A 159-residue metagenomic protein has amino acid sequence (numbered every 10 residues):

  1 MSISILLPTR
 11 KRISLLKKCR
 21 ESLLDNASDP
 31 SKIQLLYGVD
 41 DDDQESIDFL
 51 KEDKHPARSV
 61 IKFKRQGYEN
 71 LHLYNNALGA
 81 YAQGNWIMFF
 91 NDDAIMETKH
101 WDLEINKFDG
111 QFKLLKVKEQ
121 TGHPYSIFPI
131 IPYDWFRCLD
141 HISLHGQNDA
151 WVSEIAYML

Functional and structural regions predicted by a protein language model:
M1-S22: N-proximal low-complexity "stem/linker" segments adjacent to membrane-targeting elements
E21-K32: Short, acidic, metal-binding catalytic loop of nucleotide-sugar glycosyltransferases
S31-D42, K62-R65: Short beta-strand/loop segment that forms part of the nucleotide-sugar
Y37-F49, A94-I95: A conserved acidic beta->alpha catalytic loop
R65-A82: Glycine-rich, basic loop-to-helix element that forms the pyrophosphate-binding segment of sugar-nucleotide handling
I87: Short aromatic/hydrophobic "clamp" motif used to bind/position activated sugar donors
I95, K99-F128: Conserved donor NDP-sugar-binding/catalytic core segment of glycosyltransferases
W135, H145-L159: A short, conserved alpha-helix in the catalytic core of glycosyltransferases
